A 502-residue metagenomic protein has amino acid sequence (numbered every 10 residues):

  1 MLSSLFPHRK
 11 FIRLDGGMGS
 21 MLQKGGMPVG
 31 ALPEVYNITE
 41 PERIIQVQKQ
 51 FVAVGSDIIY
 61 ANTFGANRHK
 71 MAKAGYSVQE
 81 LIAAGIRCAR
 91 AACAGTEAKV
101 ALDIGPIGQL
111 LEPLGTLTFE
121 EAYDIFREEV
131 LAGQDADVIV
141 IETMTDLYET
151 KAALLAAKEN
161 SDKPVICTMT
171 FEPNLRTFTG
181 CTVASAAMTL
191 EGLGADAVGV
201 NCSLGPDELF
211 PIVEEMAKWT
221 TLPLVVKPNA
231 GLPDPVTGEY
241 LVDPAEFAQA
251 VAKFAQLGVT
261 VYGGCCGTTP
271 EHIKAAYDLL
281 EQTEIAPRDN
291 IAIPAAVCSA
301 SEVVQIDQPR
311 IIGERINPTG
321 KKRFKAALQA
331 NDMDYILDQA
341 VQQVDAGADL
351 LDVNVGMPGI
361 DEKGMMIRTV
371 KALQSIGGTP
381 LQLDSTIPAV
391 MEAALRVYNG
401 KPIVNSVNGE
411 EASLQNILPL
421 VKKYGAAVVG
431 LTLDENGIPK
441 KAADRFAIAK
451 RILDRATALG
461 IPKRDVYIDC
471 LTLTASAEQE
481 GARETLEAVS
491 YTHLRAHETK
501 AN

Functional and structural regions predicted by a protein language model:
L2-I38, F64-K70, E97-F119, K163 (+4 more regions): N-terminal small/glycine-rich loop or linker at the start of catalytic domains across soluble metabolic enzymes
V29-L32, A98-E129, C167-E191, I212-V213 (+7 more regions): Active-site-adjacent loop and "lid" segments of alpha/beta metabolic enzymes
L32-T39, V52-V54, I58-L81, V138-K151 (+4 more regions): Glycine-rich, proline-tolerant flexible connector loops at the mouths of alpha/beta enzymes
Y76-T96, A153-C167, E215-P228, A276-I285 (+4 more regions): Alpha-helix-loop-beta-strand connector modules within alpha/beta enzyme cores
T145-K158, G205-A217, T269-K274, I360-I367 (+2 more regions): Active-site-adjacent beta->alpha loops and helix N-cap segments on the catalytic face of soluble alpha/beta enzymes
N174, E191-T260, L279, T283-E284 (+3 more regions): Catalytic-face loop-and-helix region of soluble metabolic enzyme cores
T268-A300: Terminal amphipathic helices with adjacent charged low-complexity linkers/tails
T492-A501: Conserved small/polar residues in nucleotide/adenosyl-binding loops
